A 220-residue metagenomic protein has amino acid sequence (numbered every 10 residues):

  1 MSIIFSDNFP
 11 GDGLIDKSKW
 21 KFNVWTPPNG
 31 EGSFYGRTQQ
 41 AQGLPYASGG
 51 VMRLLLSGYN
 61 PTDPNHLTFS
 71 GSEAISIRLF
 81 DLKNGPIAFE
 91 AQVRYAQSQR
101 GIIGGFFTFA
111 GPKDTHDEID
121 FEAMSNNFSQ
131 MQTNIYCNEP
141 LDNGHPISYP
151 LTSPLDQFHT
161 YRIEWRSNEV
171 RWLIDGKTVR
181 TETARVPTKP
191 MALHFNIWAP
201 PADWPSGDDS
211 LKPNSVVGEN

Functional and structural regions predicted by a protein language model:
M1-N220: GH16 jelly-roll
